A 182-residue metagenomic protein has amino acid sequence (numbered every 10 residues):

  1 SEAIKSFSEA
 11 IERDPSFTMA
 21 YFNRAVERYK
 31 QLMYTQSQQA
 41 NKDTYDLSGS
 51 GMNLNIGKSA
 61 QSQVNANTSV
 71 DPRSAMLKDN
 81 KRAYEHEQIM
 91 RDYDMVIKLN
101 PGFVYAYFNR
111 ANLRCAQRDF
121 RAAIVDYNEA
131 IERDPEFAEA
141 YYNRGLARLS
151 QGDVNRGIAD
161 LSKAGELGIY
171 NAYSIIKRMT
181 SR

Functional and structural regions predicted by a protein language model:
S1-R182: Alpha-helical tetratricopeptide repeat
